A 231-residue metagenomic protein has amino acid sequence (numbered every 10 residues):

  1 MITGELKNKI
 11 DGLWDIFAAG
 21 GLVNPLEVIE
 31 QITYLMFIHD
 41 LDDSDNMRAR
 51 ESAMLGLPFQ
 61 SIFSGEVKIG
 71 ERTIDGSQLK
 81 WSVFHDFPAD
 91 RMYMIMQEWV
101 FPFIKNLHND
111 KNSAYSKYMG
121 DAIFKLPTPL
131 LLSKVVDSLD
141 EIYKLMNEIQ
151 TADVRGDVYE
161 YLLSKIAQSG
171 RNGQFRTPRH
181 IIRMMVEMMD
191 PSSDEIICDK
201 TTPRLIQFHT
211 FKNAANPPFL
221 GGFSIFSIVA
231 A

Functional and structural regions predicted by a protein language model:
M1-S193: Non-catalytic, mostly N-terminal accessory regions of nucleic-acid modification and defense proteins
Q174-A231: Conserved S-adenosyl-L-methionine
